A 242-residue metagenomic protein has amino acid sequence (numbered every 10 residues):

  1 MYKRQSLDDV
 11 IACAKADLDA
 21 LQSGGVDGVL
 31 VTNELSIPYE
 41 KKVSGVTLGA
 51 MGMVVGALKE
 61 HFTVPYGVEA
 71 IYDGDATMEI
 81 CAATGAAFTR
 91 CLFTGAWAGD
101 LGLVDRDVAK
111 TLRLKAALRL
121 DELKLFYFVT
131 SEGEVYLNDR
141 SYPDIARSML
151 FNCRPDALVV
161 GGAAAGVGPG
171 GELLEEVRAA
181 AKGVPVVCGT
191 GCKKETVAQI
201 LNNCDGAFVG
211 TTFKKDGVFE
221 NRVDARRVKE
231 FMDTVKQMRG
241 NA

Functional and structural regions predicted by a protein language model:
M1-Q5: Conserved small/polar residues in nucleotide/adenosyl-binding loops
G25-A50, A96-D100, P155-G168, D216-V218: Glycine-rich, proline-tolerant flexible connector loops at the mouths of alpha/beta enzymes
V29-V31, Y66-A70, T89-C91, L123-V129 (+4 more regions): Hydrophobic faces of well-ordered beta-strands that scaffold small-molecule active sites in alpha/beta enzyme cores
E34, E69-D75, T94-A96, F128-E134 (+3 more regions): Active-site beta-loop-alpha junctions enriched in small/polar residues
E40-V68, R106-L125, P169-K193, R226-N241: Alpha-helix-loop-beta-strand connector modules within alpha/beta enzyme cores
V68, D73-A86, D144-R147, V177-V209: Catalytic cores of alpha/beta
A76, A82-D156: Conserved anion-binding
R113, G133, K193-A198, N202-A242: Alpha/beta catalytic cores of nucleotide-metabolism and tRNA/nucleoside-modifying enzymes
